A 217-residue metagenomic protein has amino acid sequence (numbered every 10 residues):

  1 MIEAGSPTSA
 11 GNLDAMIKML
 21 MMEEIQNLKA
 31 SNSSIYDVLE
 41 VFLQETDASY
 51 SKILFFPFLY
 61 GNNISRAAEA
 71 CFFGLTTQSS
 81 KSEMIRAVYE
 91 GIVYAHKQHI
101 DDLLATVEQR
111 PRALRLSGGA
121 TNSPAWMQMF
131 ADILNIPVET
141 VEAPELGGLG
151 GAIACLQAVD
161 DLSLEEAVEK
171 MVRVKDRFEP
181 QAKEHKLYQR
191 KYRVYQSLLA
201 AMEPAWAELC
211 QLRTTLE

Functional and structural regions predicted by a protein language model:
M1-S117, T121-E217: Active-site core segments that coordinate phosphate-bearing ligands/cofactors across diverse enzyme families
